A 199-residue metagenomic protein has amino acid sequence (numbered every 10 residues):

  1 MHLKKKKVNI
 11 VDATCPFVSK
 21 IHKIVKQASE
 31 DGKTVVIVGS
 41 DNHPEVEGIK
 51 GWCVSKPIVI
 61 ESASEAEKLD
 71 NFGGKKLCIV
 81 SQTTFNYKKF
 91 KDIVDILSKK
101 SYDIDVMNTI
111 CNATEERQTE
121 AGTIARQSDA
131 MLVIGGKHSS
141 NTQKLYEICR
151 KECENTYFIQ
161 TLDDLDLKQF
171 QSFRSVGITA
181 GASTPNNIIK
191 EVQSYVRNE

Functional and structural regions predicted by a protein language model:
M1-E199: The feature marks the mature, well-folded catalytic cores of soluble enzymes
